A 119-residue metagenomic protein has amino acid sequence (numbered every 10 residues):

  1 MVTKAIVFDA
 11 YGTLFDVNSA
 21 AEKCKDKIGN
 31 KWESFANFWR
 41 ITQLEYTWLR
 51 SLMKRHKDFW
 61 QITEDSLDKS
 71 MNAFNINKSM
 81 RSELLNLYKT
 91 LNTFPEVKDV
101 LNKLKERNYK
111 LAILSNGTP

Functional and structural regions predicted by a protein language model:
M1-L44: Active-site neighborhood of HAD-like aspartate-dependent phosphohydrolases
A21-E22, A36, R40, W60-D68 (+1 more regions): An amphipathic alpha-helix signature
N30-F38, A73-L84: Short, surface-exposed acidic
T47-S82: A metal-dependent, Asp-based hydrolase signature
K78-N92, V97-P119: Substrate-recognition element of Asp-dependent hydrolases with the DxDx(T/V) motif
